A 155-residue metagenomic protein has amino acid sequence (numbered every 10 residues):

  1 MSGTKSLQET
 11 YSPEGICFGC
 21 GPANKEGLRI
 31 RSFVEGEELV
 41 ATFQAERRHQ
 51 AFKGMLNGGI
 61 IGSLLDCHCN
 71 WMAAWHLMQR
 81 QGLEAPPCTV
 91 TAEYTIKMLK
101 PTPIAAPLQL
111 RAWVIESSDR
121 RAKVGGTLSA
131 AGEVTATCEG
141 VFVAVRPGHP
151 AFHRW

Functional and structural regions predicted by a protein language model:
M1-F52: Non-catalytic linker/capping segments at the edges of enzyme domains
M1-Y11, T102-Q109, W113-W155: HotDog/MaoC-like acyl-thioester-processing domains
P13-E14, L28, E37-L39, G58 (+3 more regions): A generic structural signal for short beta-strands and their flanking turns/coil linkers
E26-R29, T42, T91-T95, Q109-R111 (+2 more regions): Conserved beta-strand residues within beta-sheet cores
E35-E38, G58-E84: Active-site helix/loop of acyl-thioester processing domains in fatty-acid/polyketide metabolism, spanning hotdog-fold
F43-A45, M98, A144: Hydrophobic residues in beta-strands and at strand termini
R47-L65, V124: Generic detector of contiguous secondary-structure segments
N70-Q109: Hydrophobic beta-strand-centered segment that forms part of the acyl-chain substrate-binding groove
